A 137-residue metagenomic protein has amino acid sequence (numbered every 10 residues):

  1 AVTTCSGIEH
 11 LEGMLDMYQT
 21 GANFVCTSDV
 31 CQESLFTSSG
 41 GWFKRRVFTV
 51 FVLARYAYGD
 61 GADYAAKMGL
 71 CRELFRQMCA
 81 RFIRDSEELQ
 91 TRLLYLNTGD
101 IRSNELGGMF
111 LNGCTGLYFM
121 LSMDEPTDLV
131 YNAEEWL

Functional and structural regions predicted by a protein language model:
A1-G40, E134-L137: Small/polar-rich, solvent-exposed N-terminal microdomains that initiate assembly or binding
A22-C26, F48, F119: A broad, low-specificity signal marking well-ordered, structured residues that form hydrophobic/aromatic
D29, V52, L121-M123: Hydrophobic side chains in beta-strands
E33-K44, E88-L137: Short, charged interaction patches at domain edges and termini
K44-F48, K67-E73, L137: Short, low-complexity, polar/charged sequence segments that are solvent-exposed and flexible
R45-G61: Short acidic, glycine/tyrosine-flanked loop/strand segments centered on an H-E-D-like triad
R55, I83, P126: Residue-level marker of positions within ordered structural domains that often coincide with functionally constrained
Y58-E87: An exposed acidic His-Trp-rich patch
